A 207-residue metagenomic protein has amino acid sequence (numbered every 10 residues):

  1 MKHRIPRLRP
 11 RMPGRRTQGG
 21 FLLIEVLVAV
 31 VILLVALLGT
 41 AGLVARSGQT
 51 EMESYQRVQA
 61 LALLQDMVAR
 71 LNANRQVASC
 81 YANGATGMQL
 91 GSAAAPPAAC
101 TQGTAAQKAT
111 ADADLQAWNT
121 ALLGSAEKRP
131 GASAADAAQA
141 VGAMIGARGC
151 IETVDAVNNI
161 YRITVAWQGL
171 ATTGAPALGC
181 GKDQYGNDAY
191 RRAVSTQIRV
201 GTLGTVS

Functional and structural regions predicted by a protein language model:
K2-L8, M12-T17, F21-Q65: Aliphatic-rich helix starts adjacent to a transmembrane/signal segment
M52-V58, A62-S207: Flexible, low-complexity segments enriched in proline/glycine/serine and punctuated by aromatic residues
